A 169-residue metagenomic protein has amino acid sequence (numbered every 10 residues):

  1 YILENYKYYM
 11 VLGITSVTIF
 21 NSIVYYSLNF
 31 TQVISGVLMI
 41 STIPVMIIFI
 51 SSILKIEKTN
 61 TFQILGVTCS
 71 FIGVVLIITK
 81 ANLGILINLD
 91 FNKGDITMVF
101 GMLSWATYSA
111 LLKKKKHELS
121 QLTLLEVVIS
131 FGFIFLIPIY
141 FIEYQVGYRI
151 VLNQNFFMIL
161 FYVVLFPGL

Functional and structural regions predicted by a protein language model:
Y1-S35, M39-I40, L76, V164-L169: Specific transmembrane alpha-helical segments of multi-pass solute transporters/efflux pumps, especially DMT/EamA
I2-Y6, T79-S104, F141-Y162: Juxtamembrane helix-entry segments on the extracytoplasmic side of multipass membrane proteins
K7, I34, N60, L122-T123: Residues that define the loop-to-transmembrane-helix transition and helix capping in multi-pass membrane transporters
Y9-G13, Y25, V37, V67 (+3 more regions): Residue-level signature of transmembrane alpha-helical cores of multipass secondary-active transporters and flippases
N29, K55-E57, H117: Membrane-helix boundary and inter-helical linker elements of multi-pass secondary transporters
M39-I53, T68-C69, F131-F135, M158 (+1 more regions): Alpha-helical transmembrane segments of compact multi-pass small-molecule transporters, enriched in specific families
I47-F49, I53, I85-Y144: Transmembrane alpha-helical segments that form core, pore/gating elements of small-molecule transporters/exporters
T59-A81, L136: Hydrophobic transmembrane alpha-helices of multi-pass small-molecule transport proteins
